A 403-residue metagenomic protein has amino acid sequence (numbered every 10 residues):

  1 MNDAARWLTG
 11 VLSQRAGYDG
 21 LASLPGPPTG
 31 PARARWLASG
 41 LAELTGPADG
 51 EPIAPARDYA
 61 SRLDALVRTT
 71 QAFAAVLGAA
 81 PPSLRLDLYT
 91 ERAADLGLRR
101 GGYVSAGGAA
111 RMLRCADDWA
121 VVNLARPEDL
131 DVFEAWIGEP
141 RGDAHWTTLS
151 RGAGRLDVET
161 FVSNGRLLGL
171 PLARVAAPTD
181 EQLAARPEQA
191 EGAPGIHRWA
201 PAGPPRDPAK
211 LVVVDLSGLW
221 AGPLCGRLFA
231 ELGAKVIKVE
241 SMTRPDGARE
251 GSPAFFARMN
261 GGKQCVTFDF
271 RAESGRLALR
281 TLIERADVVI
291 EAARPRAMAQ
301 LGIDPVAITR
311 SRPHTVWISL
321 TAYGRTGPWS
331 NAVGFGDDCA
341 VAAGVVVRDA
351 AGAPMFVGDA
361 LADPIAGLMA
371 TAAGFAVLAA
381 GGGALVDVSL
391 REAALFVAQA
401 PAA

Functional and structural regions predicted by a protein language model:
M1-Y103, A125-L130, T148-G169, A176-A403: N-terminal helix-loop segment corresponding to the beta1-alpha1 unit of nucleotide/adenylate-binding folds
V104-G108: Short amphipathic beta-strand starts and helix->beta connectors
A109-A116, A257-M259: Short acidic-hydrophobic surface loop/beta-edge motif
M112-R114, D118-L124, C265-T267: Short hydrophobic-aromatic micro-motifs
W136: Acidic/polar active-site rim loop that often engages polyanionic ligands
D143-A144: Glycine-rich active-site loop/strand segments that organize a redox cofactor
